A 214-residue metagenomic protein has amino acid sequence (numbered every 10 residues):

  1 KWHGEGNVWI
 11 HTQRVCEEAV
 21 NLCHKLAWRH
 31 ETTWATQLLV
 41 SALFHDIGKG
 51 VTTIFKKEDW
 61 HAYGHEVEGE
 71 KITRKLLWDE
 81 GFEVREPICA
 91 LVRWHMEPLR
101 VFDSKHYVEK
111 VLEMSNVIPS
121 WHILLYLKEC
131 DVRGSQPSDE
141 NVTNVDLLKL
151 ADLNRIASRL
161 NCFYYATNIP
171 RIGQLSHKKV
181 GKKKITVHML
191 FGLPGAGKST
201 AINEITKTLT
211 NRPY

Functional and structural regions predicted by a protein language model:
K1-C16, G50-D59: Active-site flanking loop/helix segments enriched in acidic
W2-G6, W78, S115, G192: Generic amphipathic alpha-helical segments used as scaffolds and interaction surfaces in large, multi-domain proteins
G4, H11, W34, K183-K184: Residue-level preference for short coil/turn positions at secondary-structure junctions
V8, T36, V40-L43, A62-E66 (+4 more regions): Hydrophobic alpha-helical segments and helix-packing faces
V20-T143: Divalent metal-dependent catalytic cores for phosphoryl transfer on phosphate-bearing substrates
N141-A157: Structural secondary-structure packing elements that flank or coincide with functional cores
N154-Y214: Glycine-rich phosphate-binding loop of ATP-dependent small-molecule kinases
